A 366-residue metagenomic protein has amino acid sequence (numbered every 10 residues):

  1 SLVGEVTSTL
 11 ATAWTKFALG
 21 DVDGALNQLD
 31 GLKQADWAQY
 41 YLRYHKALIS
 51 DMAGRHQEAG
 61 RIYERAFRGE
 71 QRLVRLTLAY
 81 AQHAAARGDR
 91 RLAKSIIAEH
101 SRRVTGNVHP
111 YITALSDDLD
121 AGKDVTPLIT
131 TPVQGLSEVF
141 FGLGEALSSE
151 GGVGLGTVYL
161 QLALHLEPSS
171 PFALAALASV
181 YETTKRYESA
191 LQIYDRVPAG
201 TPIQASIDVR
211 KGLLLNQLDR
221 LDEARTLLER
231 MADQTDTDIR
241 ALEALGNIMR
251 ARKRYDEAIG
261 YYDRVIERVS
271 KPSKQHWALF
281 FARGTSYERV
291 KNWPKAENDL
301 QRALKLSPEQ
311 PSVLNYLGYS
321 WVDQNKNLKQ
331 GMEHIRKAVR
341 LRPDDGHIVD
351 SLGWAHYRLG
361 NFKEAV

Functional and structural regions predicted by a protein language model:
L2-A11, A35-H45, E70-L78, R90-L92 (+9 more regions): Generic helix N-cap/helix-start motif at coil->alpha-helix transitions
W14, L48, Q82, E145 (+6 more regions): Residue-level recognition of tetratricopeptide repeat
F17, D51, A85, S148 (+6 more regions): Position-specific recognition of the canonical hydrophobic site in helix A of tetratricopeptide repeat
G20, G54, G88, G151 (+6 more regions): Residue-level detector of the short coil/turn that links helix A to helix B within each tetratricopeptide repeat
G31-Q34, R65-R68, R102, L164-H165 (+6 more regions): Conserved structural position within tetratricopeptide repeats
R75, A79-Q82, A86-V133, L162: Long, contiguous interaction/recruitment modules in multidomain scaffold/adaptor proteins
